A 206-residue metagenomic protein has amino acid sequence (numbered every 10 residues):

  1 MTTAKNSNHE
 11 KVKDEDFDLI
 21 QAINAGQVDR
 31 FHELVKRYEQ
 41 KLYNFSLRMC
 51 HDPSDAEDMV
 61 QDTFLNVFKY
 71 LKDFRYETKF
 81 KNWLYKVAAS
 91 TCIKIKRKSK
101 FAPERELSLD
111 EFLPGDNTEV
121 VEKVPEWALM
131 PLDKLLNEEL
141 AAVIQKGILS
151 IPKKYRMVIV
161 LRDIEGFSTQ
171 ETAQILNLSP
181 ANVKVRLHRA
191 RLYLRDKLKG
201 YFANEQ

Functional and structural regions predicted by a protein language model:
M1-Q21: Extreme N-terminal regulatory/targeting segments of RNA polymerase sigma factors
K5, N24-E33, Y43-D62, P180 (+1 more regions): Short, charged helix-capping/linker segments at alpha-helix termini
K13-D14, Q21, A25-V28, K100 (+4 more regions): Amphipathic alpha-helical segment used for protein-protein interaction
N24-A25, H51, F64-K79, K98: Sigma70-family region 2
N44, D58-L65, T78-S90: Structural recognition of an alpha-helix C-terminal capping motif at a helix-to-coil junction
T63, V87, I159, T172-A173 (+1 more regions): Hydrophobic positions on the alpha-helical face of helix-turn-helix-like DNA-binding modules
K72-Y76, A89-L107: Arg/Lys-rich amphipathic alpha helix in sigma70-family domain 2
I93, I144, Y155, I164 (+2 more regions): DNA-recognition helix of helix-turn-helix
